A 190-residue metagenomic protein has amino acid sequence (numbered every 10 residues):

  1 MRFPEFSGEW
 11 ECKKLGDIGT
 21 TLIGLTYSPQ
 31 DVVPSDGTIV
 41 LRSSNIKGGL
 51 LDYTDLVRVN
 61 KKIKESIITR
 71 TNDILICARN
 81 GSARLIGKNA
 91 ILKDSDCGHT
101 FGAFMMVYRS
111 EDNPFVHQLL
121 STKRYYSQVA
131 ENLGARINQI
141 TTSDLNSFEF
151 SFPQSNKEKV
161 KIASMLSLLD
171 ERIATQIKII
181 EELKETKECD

Functional and structural regions predicted by a protein language model:
M1-P4, K161-I173: Hydrophobic structural patches
R2, R58-N60, M106-R109, S147-F152: Short, well-ordered beta-strand elements within core beta-sheets of diverse protein domains
R2-L25: Non-catalytic DNA-recognition/assembly elements of restriction-modification systems
F6, Y27, K62-I63, G134 (+1 more regions): Short, solvent-exposed loop/turn positions at domain surfaces that link secondary-structure elements or cap domain
P29, G98-A103, L133-E158: A short glycine-rich beta-alpha junction/loop motif
P29-N60: DNA target-recognition patches
R42-S43, T54, K61-K123, T141: A short beta-sheet element
I173-E188: Extended intrinsically disordered, low-complexity coil regions enriched in Ser, Thr, Gly, Ala and often Pro
